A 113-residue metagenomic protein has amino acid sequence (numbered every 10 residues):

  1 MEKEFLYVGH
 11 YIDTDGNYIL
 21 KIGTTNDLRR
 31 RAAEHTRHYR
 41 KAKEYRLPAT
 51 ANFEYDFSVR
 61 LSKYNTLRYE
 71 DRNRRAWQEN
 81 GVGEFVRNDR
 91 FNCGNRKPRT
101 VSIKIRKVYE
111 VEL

Functional and structural regions predicted by a protein language model:
M1-L113: Non-catalytic accessory segments flanking enzymatic or RNA/DNA-binding domains
